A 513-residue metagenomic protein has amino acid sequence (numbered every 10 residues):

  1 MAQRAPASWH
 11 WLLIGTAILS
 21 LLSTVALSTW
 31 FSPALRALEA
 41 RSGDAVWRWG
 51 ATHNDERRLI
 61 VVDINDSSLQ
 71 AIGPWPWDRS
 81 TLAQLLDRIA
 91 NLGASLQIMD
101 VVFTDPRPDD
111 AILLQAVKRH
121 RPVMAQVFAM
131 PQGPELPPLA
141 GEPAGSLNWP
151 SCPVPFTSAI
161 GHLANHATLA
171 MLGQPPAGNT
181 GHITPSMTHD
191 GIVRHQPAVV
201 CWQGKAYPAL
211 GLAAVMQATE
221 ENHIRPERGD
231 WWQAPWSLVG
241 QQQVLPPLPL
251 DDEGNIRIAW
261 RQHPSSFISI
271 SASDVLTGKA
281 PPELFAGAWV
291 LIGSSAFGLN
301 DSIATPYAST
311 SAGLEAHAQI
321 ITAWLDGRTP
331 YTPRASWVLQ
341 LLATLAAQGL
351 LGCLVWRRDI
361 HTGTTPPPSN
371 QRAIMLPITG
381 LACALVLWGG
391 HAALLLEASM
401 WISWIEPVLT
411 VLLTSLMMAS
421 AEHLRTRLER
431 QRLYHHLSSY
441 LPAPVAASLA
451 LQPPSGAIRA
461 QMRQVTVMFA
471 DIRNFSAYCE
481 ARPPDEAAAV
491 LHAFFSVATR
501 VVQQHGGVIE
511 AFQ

Functional and structural regions predicted by a protein language model:
A2-P246, P282-H361: Non-transmembrane functional regions of envelope-associated proteins
G43-A45, S271-L276, A446-Q452: Short gly/ser/thr-rich secondary-structure transition/capping motifs
P249-S271: Active-site Gly/Thr loop motif
A316-Q319, A323, G349, Q431 (+8 more regions): Feature representing long, continuous alpha-helical segments
L350-I402, L416: Hydrophobic transmembrane alpha-helices
W404-R463, A489: Regulatory cytosolic signal-relay segments
I458-Q513: Catalytic NTP-binding/metal-coordinating core of nucleotidyl cyclase/transferase enzymes
